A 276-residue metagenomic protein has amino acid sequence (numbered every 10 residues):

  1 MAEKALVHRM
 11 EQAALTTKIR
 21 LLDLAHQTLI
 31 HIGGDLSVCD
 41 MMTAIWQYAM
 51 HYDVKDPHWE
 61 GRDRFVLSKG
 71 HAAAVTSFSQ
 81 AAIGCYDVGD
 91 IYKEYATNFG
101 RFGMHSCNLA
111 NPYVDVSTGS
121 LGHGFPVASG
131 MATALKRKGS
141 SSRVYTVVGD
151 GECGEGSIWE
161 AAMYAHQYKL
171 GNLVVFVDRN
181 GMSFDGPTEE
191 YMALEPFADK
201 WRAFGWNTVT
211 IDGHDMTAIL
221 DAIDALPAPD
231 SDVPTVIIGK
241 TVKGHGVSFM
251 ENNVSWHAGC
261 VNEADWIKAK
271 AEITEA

Functional and structural regions predicted by a protein language model:
M1-T17: N-terminal hydrophobic or amphipathic helices/low-complexity stretches enriched in small/hydrophobic/Pro/Gly
A13-L29, D178-N180: N-terminal capping segment at the start of a domain
I19-H26, Q47-H51, A81, C85 (+7 more regions): Generic secondary-structure signature for well-ordered alpha-helical cores
L29-L36: Structural motif
L36-Y168: Cofactor-binding active-site loop characterized by glycine-rich and histidine/acidic residues
S77-Q80, C107, S157-W159, D185-E189 (+2 more regions): Short acidic, glycine/serine/threonine-rich loops at helix termini
Y113, S117-S120, F125-P229: Thiamine diphosphate
M216, L220-A276: Glycine/aspartate-rich loop-and-adjacent alpha/beta segment that forms the canonical ThDP
